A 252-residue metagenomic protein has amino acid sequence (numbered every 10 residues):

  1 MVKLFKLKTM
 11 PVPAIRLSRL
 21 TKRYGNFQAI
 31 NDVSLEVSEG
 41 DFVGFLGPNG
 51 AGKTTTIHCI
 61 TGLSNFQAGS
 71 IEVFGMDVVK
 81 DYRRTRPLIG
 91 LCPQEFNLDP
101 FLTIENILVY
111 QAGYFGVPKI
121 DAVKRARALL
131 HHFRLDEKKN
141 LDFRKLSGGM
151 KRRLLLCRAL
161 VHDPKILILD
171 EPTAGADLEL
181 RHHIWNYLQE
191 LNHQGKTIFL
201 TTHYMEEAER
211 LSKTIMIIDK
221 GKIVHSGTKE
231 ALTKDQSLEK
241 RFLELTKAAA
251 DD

Functional and structural regions predicted by a protein language model:
V109, G113, I120-K138: Conserved ABC ATPase "signature" region
D142-G149: Conserved ABC ATPase signature
D163: Conserved catalytic motifs of ABC-family nucleotide-binding domains
L167-D170: Catalytic Walker B motif of ABC-type/P-loop ATPase nucleotide-binding domains
R181-Q194: Helical segment within the ABC ATPase nucleotide-binding domain
S226-G227: ABC ATPase "signature
